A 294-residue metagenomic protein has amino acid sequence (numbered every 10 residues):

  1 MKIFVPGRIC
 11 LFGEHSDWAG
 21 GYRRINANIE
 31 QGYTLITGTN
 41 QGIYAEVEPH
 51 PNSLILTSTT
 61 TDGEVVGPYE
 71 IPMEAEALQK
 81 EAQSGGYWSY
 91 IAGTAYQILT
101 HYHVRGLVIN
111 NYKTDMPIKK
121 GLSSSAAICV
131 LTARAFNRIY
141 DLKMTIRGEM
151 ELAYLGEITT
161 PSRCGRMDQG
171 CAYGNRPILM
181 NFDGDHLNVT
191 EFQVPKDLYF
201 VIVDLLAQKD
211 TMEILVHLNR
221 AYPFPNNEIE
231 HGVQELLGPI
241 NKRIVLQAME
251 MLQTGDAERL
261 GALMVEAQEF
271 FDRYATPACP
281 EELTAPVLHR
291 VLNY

Functional and structural regions predicted by a protein language model:
M1-T34, G42-S89, L99, C171-Y294: C-terminal nucleotide
T34-T37, P161: Short Gly/Pro-enriched turn/cap motifs at secondary-structure boundaries
T57, L107-Y112, M144-G156, A262-L263: Beta-strand segments within the central parallel beta-sheet cores of soluble alpha/beta enzyme folds
A95-Y96, T100-K120: Glycine- and acidic-rich phosphate- and metal-coordinating loops
Y96-T100, R134-R138, E250: Short glycine/serine- and small hydrophobic-enriched flexible loop segments
L122-T145: DPxDG-like acidic metal-binding loop motif
D141-G184: Glycine/threonine-rich beta-strand-loop-alpha-helix active-site module that forms ligand/phosphate-binding
